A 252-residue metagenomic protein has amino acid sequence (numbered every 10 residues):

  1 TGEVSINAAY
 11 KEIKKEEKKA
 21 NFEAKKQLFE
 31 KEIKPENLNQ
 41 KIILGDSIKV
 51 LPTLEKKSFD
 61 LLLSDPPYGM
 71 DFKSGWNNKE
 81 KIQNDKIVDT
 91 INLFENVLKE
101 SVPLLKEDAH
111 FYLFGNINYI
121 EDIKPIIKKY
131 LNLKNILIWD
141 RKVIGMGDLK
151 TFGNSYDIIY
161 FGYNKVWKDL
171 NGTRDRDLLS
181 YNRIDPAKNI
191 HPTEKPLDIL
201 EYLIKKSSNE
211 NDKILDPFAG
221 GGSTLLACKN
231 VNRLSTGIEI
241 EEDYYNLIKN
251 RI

Functional and structural regions predicted by a protein language model:
T1-I43: Amphipathic alpha-helical oligomerization/scaffolding segments
Q40-Y245: Core catalytic lobe of class I
I248-K249: Conserved SAM-binding loop
